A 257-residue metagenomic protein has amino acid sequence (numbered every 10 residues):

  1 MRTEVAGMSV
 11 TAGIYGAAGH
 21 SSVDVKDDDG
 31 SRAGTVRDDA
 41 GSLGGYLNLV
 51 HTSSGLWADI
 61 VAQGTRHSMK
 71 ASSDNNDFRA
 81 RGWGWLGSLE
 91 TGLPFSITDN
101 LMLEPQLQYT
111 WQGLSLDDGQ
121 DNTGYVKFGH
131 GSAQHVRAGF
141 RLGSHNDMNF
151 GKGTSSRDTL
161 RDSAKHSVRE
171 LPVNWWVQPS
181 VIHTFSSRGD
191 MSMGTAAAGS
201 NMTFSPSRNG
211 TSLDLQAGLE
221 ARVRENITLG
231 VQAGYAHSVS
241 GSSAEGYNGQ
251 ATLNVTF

Functional and structural regions predicted by a protein language model:
M1, L93, G113-S115, N146: Sec/Tat-exported extracytoplasmic proteins
M1-M102, Q106, G234-V255: Outer membrane beta-barrel translocator domains of Type V secretion systems
A18-S21, T110-Q112, P179-T184: Short, internal active-site loops enriched in acidic
K26-R37, H67-G82, G113-Q134, T154-S156 (+1 more regions): Solvent-exposed, glycine/polar-rich loop segments of beta-barrel outer-membrane systems
G44, G129-F257: Outer membrane beta-barrel transmembrane domains
G55-S68, M102-Q112, D147, D214-T228: Short secondary-structure transition/capping segments
L103-E104, Q108-T110, N122, A138 (+1 more regions): Outer-membrane beta-barrel porins/channels
